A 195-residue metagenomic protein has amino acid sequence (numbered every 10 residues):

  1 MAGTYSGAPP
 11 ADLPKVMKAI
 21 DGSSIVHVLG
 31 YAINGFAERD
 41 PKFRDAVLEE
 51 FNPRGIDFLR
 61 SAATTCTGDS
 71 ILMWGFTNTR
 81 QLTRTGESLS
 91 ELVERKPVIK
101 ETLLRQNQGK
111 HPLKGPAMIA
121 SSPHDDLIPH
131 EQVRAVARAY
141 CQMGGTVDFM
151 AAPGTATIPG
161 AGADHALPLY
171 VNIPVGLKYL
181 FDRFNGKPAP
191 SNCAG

Functional and structural regions predicted by a protein language model:
M1-A2: Conserved hydrolase catalytic core segment
Y5-A8, A120: Alpha/beta-hydrolase-fold catalytic nucleophile elbow
G7-K110: Accessory cap/linker subdomain of secreted extracellular hydrolases
P9-L13, P123-L127, G154-T157: Solvent-exposed loop/turn segments at secondary-structure junctions within structured extracellular/periplasmic domains
V16-A19, H130-V133, A161-G162: Short, solvent-exposed loop/turn and secondary-structure capping segments
R95, K100-E101, R138-G195: C-terminal catalytic histidine-bearing segment of alpha/beta-hydrolase fold enzymes
L113, M118-D125: Short beta-strand/loop motif that positions the catalytic acidic residue of the alpha/beta-hydrolase fold
G115, P129-A139: Short alpha-helix in the alpha/beta-hydrolase fold that links the catalytic acid
